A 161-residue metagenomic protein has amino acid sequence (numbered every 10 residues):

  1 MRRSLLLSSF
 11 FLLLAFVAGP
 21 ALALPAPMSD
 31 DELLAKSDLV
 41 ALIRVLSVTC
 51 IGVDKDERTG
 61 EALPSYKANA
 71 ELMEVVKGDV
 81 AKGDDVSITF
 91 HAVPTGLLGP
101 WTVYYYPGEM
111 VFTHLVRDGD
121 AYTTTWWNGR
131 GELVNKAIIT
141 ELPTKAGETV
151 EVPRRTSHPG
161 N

Functional and structural regions predicted by a protein language model:
M1-S4: Positively charged n-region of N-terminal signal peptides that target proteins for export
L6-S8, S29-D30: Short helix-onset patch at the extreme N-terminus, typifying the N->h transition of secretory signal peptides
S8-G19: Bacterial N-terminal signal peptides
G19-N161: Transition segments tied to proteolytic processing and entry into folded domains
